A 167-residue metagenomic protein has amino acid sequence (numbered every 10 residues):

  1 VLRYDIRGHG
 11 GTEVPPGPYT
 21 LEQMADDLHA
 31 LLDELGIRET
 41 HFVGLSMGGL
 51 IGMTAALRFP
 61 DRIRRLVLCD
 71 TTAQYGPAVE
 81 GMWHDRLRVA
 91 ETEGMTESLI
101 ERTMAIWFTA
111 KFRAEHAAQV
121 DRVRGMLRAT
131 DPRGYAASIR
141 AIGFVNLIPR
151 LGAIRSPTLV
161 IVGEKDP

Functional and structural regions predicted by a protein language model:
L2-G44: Active-site loop/oxyanion-hole signature of alpha/beta-hydrolase fold enzymes
D33-E39, P60-D61, R155-S156: Active-site acidic short loop of glycosyltransferases
G44, G48, G52: Gly/Ala-rich beta-loop-alpha elbow adjacent to hydrolase catalytic centers
M53-R58, R62-M95, W107: Flexible "cap/lid" loop of the alpha/beta hydrolase fold
P77-M82, G94-R155: Conserved alpha/beta-hydrolase catalytic His-Asp/Glu region
I154, V160-V162, D166: Short beta-strand/loop motif that positions the catalytic acidic residue of the alpha/beta-hydrolase fold
